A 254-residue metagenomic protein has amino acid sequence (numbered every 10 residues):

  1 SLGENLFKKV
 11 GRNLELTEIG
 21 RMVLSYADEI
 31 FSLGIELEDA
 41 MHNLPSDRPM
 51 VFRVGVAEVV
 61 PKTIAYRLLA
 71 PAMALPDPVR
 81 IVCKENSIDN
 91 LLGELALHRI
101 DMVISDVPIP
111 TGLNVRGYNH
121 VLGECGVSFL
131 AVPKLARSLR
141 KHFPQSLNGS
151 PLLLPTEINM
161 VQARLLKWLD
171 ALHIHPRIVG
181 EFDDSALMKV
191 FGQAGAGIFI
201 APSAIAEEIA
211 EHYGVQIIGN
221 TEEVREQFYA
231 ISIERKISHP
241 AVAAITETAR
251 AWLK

Functional and structural regions predicted by a protein language model:
S1-E18: A short LG(V/I)-centered, amphipathic sequence patch enriched for acidic residue(s) preceding the LG motif
S1-L2, V23-P45: Alpha-helical linker/hinge and terminal dimerization helices associated with HTH transcriptional regulators
P45, R116-E157: Flexible hinge/capping segments at coil-to-helix
P49-T111: Central regulatory/effector-binding core of bacterial HTH transcription factors
I64, R137-S138, Q216-K254: A late-sequence structural motif
S87-L91, A96-R99, D106, I158-Q216: Hydrophobic hinge/microswitch elements
D106, R137-R140, S150-L172, S238-T246: Secondary-structure junction motif
L113-V121, C125, A186-I237: Beta-alpha-beta core module
